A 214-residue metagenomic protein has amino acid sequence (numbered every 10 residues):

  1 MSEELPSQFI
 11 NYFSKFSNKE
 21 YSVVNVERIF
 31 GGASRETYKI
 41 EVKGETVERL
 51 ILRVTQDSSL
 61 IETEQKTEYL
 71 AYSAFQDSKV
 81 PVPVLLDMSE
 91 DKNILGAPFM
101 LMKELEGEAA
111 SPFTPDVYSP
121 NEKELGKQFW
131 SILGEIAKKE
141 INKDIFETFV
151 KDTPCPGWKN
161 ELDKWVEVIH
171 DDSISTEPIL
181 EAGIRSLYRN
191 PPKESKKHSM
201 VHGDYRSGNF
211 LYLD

Functional and structural regions predicted by a protein language model:
M1-Y21: Juxta-kinase regulatory segment immediately upstream of eukaryotic protein kinase catalytic domains
E20-R28: Short secondary-structure junctions
E27-A182, N190-K197: ATP-binding pocket architecture of kinase catalytic cores
M200-H202, S207: Catalytic-loop of the protein kinase fold
